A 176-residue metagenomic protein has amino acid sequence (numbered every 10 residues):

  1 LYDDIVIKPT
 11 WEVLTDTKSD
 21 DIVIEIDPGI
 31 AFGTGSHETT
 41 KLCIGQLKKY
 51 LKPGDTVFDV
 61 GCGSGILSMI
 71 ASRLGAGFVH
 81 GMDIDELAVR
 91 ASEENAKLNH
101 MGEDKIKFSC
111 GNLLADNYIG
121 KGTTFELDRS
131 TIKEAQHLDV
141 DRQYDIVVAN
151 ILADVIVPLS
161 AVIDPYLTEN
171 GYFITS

Functional and structural regions predicted by a protein language model:
L1-T17: N-terminal auxiliary segments of SAM/dcSAM-dependent transferases
L14, G33, D154: Active-site beta-alpha loop architecture of Rossmann-like, nucleotide-cofactor-dependent enzymes
D20-P28: A short, charged helix-loop
I30, T34-L114: Conserved SAM/SAH cofactor-binding pocket of Class I
I84-S176: S-adenosylmethionine
